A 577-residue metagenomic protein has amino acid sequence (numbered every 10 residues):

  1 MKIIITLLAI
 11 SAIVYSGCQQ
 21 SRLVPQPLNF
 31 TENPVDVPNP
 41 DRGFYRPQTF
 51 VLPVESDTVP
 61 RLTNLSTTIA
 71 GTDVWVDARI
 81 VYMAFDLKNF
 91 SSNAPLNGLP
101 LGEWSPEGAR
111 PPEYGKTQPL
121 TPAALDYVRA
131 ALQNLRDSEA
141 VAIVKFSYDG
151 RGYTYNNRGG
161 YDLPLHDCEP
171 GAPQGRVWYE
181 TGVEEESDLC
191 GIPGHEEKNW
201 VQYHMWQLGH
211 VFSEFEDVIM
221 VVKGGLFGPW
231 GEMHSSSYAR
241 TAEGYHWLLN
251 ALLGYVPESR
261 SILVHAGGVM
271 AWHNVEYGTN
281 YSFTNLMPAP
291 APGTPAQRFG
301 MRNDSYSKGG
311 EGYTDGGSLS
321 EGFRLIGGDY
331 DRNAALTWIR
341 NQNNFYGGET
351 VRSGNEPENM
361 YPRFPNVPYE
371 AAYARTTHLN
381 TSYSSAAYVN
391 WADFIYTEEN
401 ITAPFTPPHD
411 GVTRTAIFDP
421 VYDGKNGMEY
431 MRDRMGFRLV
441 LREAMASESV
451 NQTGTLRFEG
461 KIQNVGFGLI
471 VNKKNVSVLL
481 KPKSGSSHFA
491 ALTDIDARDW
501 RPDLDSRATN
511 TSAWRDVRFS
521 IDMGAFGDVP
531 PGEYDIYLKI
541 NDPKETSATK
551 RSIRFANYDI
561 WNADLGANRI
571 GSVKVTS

Functional and structural regions predicted by a protein language model:
M1-L7: Sec-dependent signal peptide recognition, specifically the positively charged N-region followed immediately by
L7-L8, V14-F30: Bacterial Sec-dependent N-terminal signal peptides
L23-R129, S147, Y153-D188, I192 (+1 more regions): N-terminal substrate-binding region of glycoside hydrolase catalytic domains
P34-L52, D57, V221-N400: Catalytic-core regions of glycoside hydrolase
V76-I80, D137-A142, F215-V221, V256-I262 (+1 more regions): Loop/turn elements at helix/coil->beta-strand transitions in domains of secreted/extracellular proteins
E107, E113-A131, H195-L208, R240-A251 (+3 more regions): Well-ordered, non-membrane alpha-helical segments in soluble/globular domains
A123-V141, P164-V221, G244-Y255: An active-site-proximal structural segment forming one wall of the substrate-binding cleft that immediately precedes
K425, E429-S577: Extracellular/luminal regions of secreted and cell-surface proteins that mediate adhesion/ECM remodeling
